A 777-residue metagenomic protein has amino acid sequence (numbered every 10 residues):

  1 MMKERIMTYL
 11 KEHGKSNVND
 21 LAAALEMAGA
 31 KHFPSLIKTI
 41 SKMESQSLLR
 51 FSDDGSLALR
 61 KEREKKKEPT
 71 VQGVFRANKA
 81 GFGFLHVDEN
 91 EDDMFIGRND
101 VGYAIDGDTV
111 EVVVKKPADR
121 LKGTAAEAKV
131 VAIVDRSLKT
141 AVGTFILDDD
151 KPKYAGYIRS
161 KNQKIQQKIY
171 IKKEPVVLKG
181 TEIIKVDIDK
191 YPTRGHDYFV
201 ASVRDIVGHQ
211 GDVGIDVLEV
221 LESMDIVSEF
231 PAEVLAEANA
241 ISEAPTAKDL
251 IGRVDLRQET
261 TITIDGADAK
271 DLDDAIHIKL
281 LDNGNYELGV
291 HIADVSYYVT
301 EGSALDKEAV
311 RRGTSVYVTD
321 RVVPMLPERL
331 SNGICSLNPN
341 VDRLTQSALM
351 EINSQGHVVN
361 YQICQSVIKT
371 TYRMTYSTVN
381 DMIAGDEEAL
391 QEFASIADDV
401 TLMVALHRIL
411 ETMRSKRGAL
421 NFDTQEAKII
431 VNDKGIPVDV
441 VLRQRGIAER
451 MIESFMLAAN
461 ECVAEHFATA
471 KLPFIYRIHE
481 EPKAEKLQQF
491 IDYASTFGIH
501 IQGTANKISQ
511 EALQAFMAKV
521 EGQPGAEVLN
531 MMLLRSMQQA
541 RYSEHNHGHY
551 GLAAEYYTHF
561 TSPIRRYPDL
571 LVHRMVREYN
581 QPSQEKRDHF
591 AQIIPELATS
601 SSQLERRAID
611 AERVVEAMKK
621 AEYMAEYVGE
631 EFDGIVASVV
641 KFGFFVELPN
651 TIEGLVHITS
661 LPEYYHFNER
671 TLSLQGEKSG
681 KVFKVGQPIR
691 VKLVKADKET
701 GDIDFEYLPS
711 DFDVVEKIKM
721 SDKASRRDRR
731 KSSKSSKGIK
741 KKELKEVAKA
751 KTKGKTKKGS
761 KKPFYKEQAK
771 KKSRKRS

Functional and structural regions predicted by a protein language model:
M1-G289, S296-D342, R373, N380-D381 (+3 more regions): Charge-lined substrate channels and their catalytic hotspots, especially those that engage the 3′ end of RNA
V74, F84, F95, E111 (+24 more regions): Structured core elements
K79, V134-S137, D149, V207 (+6 more regions): A generic structural motif
N90-D100, Q167-I169, G214-V220, N285 (+3 more regions): Single-stranded RNA-binding regions, centering on S1/OB-family and related RNA-binding modules
D187, L256-I262, A267-N283, M403-R417 (+3 more regions): Phosphate-interacting basic helix/loop segments used at nucleotide- and nucleic-acid interfaces
L218-V220, A304-A309, G446, I491-Y493 (+2 more regions): Short secondary-structure boundary/capping segments
V316-S415: Conserved catalytic alpha/beta cores of large enzymes that bind or transform nucleotide phosphates and polynucleotides
I363, Y376-L648, P662, H666 (+2 more regions): Append "with occasional cross-activation on large, charged helical scaffolds in nucleic-acid assemblies
